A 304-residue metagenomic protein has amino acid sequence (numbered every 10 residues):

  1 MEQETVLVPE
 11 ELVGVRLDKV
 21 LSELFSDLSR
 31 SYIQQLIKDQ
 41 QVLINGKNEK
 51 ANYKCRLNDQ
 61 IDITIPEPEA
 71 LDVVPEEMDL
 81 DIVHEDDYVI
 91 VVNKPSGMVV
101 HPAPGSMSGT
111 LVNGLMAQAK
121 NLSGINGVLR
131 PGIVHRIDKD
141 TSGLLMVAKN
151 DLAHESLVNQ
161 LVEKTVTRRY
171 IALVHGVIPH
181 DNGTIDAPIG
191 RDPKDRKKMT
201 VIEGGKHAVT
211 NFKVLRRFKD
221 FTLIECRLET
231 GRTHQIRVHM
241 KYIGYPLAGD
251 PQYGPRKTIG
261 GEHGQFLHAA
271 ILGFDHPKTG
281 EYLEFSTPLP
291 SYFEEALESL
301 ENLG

Functional and structural regions predicted by a protein language model:
M1-G304: RNA pseudouridine synthases
